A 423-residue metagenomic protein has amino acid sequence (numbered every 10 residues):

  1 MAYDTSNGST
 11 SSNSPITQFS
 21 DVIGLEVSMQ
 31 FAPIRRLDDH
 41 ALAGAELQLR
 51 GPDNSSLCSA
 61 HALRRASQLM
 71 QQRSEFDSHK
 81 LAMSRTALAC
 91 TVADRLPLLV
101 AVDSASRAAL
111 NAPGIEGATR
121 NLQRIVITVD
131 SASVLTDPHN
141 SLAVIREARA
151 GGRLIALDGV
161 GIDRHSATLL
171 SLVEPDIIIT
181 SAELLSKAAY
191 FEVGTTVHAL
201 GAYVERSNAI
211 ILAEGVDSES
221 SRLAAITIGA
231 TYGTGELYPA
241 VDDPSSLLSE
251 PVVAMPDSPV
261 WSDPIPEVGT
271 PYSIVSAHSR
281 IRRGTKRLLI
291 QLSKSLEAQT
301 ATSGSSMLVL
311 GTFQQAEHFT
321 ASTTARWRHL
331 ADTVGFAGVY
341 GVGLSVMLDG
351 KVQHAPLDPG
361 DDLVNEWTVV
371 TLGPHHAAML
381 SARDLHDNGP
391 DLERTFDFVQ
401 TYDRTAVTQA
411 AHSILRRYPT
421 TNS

Functional and structural regions predicted by a protein language model:
A2-N121, G284-Q291: Bacterial c-di-GMP phosphodiesterase EAL domain
T91, R120, A148, Y203-V204 (+2 more regions): A generic structural signal for well-ordered alpha-helical segments
S104-A109, S131-T136, I162-R164, E183-A189 (+2 more regions): Short acidic, S/G/P-rich loop/turn micro-motifs used as interaction or catalytic elements
P113-I115, S141-A143, E192-V197, A325: Charged helix-capping and loop-helix junction motifs
A118-K187, A209-I228, Y232-Y238: The catalytic core of metal-dependent phosphodiesterases that act on cyclic dinucleotides
T196-N208: Alpha-helix-loop-beta-strand connector modules within alpha/beta enzyme cores
V241-P264: C-terminal helical cap(s) of enzyme catalytic domains, especially alpha/beta-barrels
S258-S423: PLD/PLD-like phosphodiesterase catalytic module centered on the HKD motif
